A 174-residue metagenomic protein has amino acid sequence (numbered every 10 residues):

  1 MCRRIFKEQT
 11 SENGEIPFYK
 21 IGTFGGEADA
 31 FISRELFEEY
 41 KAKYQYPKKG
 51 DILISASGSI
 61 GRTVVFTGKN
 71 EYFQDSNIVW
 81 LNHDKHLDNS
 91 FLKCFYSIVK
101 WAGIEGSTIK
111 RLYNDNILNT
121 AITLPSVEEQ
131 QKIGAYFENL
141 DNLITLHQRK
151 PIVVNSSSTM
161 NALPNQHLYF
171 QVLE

Functional and structural regions predicted by a protein language model:
M1-E174: Feature detects amphipathic, helix-rich regulatory segments
